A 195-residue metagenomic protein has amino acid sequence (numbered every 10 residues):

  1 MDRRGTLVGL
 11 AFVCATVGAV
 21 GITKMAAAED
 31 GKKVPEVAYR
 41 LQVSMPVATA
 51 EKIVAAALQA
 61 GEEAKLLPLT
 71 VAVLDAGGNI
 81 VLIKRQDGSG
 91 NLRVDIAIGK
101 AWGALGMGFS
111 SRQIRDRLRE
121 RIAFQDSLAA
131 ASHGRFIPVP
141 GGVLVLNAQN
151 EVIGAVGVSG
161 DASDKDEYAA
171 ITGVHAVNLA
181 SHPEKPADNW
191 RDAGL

Functional and structural regions predicted by a protein language model:
R3-L7: N-terminal export leaders
G9-G21: Bacterial N-terminal signal peptides
G21-L195: Flexible, solvent-exposed loop/hinge segments and secondary-structure transition points
